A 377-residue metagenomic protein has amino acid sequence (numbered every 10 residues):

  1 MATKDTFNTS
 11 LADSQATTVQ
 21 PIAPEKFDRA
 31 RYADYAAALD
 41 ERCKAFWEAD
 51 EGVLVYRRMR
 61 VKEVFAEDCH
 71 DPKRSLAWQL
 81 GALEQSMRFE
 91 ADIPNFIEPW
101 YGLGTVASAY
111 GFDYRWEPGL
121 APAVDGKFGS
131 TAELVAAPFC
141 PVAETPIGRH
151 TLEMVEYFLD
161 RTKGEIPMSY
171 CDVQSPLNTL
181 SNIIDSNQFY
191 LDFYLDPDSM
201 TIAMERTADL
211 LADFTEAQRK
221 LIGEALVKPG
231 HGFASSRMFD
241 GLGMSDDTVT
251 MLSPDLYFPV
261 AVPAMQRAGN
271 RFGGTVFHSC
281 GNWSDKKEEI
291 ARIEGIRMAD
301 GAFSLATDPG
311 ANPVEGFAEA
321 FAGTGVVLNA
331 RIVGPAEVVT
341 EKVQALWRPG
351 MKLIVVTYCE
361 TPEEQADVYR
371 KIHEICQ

Functional and structural regions predicted by a protein language model:
M1-V64, P72, A82, S86-W100 (+2 more regions): Active-site loop segments of alpha/beta catalytic cores
E63-D68, Y110: Long terminal accessory regions outside catalytic cores
R74-A77: Post-signal peptide N-terminal segment of secreted/secretory-pathway proteins
E98-L134: A contiguous, low-structure linker/loop signature
